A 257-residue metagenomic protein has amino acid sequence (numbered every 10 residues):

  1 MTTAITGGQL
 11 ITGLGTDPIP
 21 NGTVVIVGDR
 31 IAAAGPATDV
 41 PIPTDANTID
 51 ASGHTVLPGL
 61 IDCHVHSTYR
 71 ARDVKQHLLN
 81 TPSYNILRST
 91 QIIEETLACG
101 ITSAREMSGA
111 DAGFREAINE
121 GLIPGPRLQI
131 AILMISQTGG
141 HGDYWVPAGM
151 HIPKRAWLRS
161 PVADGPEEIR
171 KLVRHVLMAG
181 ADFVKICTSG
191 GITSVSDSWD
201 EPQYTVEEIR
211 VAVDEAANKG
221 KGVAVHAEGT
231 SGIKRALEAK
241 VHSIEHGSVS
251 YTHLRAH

Functional and structural regions predicted by a protein language model:
T3, L10, L14-L57: Histidine-rich, glycine-flanked metal-binding segment
G8, D29, G53, H64 (+7 more regions): Divalent metal-coordination and catalytic microenvironments
H54-E120, T138-Y144, E207, A239: Metal-associated gating/positioning segment near the N- to mid-region
K75-I86, P153-R170: Active-site mouth loops of central-metabolism enzymes
I86-I92, G165-H175, G229: Short, acidic/polar
L87-F114, G125-M134, A181-S194, G222 (+1 more regions): Divalent metal-dependent hydrolysis catalytic cores, especially in the metallo-beta-lactamase
P124-P126, L133, E201-K221: Alpha-helix-loop-beta-strand connector modules within alpha/beta enzyme cores
T252-H257: Conserved small/polar residues in nucleotide/adenosyl-binding loops
